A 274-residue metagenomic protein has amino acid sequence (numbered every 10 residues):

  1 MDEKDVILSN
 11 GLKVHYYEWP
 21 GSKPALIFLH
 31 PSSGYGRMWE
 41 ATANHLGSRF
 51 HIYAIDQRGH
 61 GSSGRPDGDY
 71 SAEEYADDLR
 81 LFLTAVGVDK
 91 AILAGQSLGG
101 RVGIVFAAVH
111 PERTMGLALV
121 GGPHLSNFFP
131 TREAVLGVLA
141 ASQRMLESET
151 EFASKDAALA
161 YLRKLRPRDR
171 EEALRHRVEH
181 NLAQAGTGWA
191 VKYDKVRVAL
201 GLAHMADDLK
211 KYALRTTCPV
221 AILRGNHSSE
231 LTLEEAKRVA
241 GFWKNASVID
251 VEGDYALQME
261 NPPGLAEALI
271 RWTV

Functional and structural regions predicted by a protein language model:
L12-R65: Conserved HGGG/HGGXW glycine-rich cap/lid loop of the alpha/beta-hydrolase fold
E74-A91: Conserved acidic catalytic loop of the alpha/beta-hydrolase fold
D89-R132: Conserved hydrolase catalytic core segment
P123, N127-E151: A catalytic-pocket lid/entrance helix-loop region that shapes and gates access to the active site across common
E149-D207: Conserved alpha/beta-hydrolase catalytic His-Asp/Glu region
Q184-G241: Conserved serine/cysteine hydrolase catalytic core
F242-Y255: Catalytic histidine neighborhood in serine/cysteine hydrolases with alpha/beta-hydrolase-type architecture
G253-A266: Catalytic histidine-centered segment of alpha/beta-hydrolase-like enzymes
